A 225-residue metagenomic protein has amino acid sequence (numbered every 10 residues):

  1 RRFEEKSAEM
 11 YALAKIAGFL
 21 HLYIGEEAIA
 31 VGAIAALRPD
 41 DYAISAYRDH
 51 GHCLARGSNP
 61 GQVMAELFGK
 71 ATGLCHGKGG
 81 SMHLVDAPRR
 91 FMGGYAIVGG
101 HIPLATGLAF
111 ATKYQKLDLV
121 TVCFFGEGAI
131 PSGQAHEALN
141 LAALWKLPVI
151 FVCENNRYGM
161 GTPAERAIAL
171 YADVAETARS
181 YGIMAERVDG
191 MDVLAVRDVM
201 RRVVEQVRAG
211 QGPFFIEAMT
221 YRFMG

Functional and structural regions predicted by a protein language model:
E5-A8, L13-W145, P163-L170, A175-E176 (+1 more regions): Cofactor-binding active-site loop characterized by glycine-rich and histidine/acidic residues
D118, K146, Q211-F215: Short secondary-structure junction motifs
V149-F151: A positional/architectural concept
C153-G225: Thiamine diphosphate
